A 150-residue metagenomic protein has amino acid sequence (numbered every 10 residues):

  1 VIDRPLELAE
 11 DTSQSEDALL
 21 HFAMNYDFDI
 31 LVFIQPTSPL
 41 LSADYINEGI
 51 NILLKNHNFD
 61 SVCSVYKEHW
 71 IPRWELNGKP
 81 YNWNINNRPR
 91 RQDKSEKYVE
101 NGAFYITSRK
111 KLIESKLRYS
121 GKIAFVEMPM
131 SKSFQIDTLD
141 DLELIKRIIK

Functional and structural regions predicted by a protein language model:
V1-S13: Conserved donor nucleotide-binding strand/loop of the catalytic core
E10-H21, P39-P129: Conserved core of the sugar-phosphate nucleotidyltransferase
H21-M24, N51, R147-K150: Short, well-ordered alpha-helices that flank and scaffold nucleotide-derived cofactor binding pockets
L31: Short aromatic/hydrophobic "clamp" motif used to bind/position activated sugar donors
I34: Catalytic metal- and UDP-sugar-binding loop of GT-A-like glycosyltransferases, i.e., residues flanking the conserved
E114-F134, L139-K150: Catalytic donor-sugar/metal-binding loop of nucleotide-sugar-dependent glycosyltransferases
